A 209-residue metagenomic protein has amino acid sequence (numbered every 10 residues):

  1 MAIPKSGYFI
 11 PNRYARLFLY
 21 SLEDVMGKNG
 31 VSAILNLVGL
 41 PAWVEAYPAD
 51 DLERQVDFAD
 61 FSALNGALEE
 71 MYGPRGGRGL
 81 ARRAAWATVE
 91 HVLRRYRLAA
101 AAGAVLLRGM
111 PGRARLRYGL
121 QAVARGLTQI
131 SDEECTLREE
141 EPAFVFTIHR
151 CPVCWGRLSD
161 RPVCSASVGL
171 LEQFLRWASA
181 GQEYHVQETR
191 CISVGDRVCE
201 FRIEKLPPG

Functional and structural regions predicted by a protein language model:
M1-A143, P152-P162, I192-V198, P207-G209: N-terminal accessory segment detector
C164-Q182: Active-site helix/loop of acyl-thioester processing domains in fatty-acid/polyketide metabolism, spanning hotdog-fold
G181-C191: Low-complexity, intrinsically disordered Gly/Pro/Thr-rich segments
E200-R202: Alpha-helical bundle regulatory/interaction domains
